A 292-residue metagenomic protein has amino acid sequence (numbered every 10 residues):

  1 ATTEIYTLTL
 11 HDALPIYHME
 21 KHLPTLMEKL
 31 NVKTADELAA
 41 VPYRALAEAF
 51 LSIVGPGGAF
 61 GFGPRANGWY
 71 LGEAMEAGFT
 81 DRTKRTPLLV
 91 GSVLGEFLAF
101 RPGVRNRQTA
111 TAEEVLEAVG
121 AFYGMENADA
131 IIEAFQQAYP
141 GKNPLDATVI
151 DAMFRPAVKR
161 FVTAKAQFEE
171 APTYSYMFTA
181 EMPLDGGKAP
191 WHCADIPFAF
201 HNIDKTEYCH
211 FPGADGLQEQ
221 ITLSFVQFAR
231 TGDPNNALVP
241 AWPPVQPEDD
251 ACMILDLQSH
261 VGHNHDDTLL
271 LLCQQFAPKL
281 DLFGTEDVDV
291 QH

Functional and structural regions predicted by a protein language model:
T2-L14: Short, small-residue-biased leader/transition segments that mark boundaries at the very start of proteins
T9, A59, K84, W191-A194 (+1 more regions): Short, solvent-exposed loop/turn segments at the edges of secondary structure
A13, A66, M75-E76, Q137-A152 (+3 more regions): Active-site rim elements
A13-V115, P144-F168: Substrate-access "cap/lid" subdomains that shape and gate the entrance to catalytic or ligand-binding pockets
L30, T111-E113, Q137-G141, F198 (+1 more regions): Short acidic (Asp/Glu) and glycine-rich catalytic loops that position anionic groups and cofactors
T83-E133, G216, T222, L257-H292: C-terminal, loop-rich substrate-recognition/catalytic regions characterized by aromatic stacking residues
G124-E169, Y174-T179: Alpha/beta-hydrolase fold catalytic core
R155-H292: Mobile gating loops/cap/lid regions near enzyme active sites that modulate substrate access
